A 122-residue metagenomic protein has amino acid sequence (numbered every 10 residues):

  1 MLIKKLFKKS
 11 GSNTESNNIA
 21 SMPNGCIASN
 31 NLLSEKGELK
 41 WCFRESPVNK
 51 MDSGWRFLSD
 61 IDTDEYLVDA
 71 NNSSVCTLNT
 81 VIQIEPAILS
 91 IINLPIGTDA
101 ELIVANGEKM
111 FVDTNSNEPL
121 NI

Functional and structural regions predicted by a protein language model:
M1-K8: Polybasic, Ser/Thr-rich amphipathic helices
L2, I27, A87-S90: Exposed alpha-helical structural elements
N13-N30: Short acidic, Pro/Gly- and aromatic-enriched capping/linker segments at domain boundaries
G25-M51: Amphipathic, interaction-prone secondary-structure segments
L33-S34, S59, D69, V104-A105 (+1 more regions): Acidic surface patches and DE-rich sequence motifs
E35, K40, P47, E65-Y66 (+2 more regions): Residues in flexible loops and secondary-structure boundaries
C42-L94: Acidic, aromatic-enriched beta-alpha/helix-loop junctions
L78-I122: Short, compact, well-ordered microdomains
